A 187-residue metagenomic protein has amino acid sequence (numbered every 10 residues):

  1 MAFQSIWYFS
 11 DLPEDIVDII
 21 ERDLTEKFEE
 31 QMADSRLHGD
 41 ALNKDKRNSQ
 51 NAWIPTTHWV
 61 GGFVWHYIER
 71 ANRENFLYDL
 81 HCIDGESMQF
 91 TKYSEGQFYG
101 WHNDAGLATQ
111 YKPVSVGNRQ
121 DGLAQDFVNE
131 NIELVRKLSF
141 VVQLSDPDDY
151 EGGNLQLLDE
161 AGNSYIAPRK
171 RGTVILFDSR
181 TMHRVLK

Functional and structural regions predicted by a protein language model:
M1-V174, R180-K187: Fe(II)/2-oxoglutarate oxygenase catalytic core
